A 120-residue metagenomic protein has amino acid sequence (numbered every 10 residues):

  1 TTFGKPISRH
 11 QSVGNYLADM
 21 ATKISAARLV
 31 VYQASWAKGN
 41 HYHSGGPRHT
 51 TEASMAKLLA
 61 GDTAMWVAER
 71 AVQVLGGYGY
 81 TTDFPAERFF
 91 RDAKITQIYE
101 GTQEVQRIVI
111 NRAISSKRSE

Functional and structural regions predicted by a protein language model:
T1-E120: Alpha-helical interface subdomain recognition
